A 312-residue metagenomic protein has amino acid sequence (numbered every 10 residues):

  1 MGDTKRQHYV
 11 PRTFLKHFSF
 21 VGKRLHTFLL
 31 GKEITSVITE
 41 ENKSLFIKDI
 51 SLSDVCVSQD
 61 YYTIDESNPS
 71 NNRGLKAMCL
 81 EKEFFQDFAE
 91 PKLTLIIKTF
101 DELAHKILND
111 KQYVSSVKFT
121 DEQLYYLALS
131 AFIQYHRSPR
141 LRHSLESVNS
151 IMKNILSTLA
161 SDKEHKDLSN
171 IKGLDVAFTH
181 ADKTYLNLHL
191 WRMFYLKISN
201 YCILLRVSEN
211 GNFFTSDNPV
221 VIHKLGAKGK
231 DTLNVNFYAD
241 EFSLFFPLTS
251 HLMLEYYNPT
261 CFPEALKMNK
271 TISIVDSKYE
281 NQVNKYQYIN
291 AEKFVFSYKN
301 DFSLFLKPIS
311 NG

Functional and structural regions predicted by a protein language model:
M1-R6, V10-G312: Alpha-helical structural context detector biased toward long hydrophobic helices
